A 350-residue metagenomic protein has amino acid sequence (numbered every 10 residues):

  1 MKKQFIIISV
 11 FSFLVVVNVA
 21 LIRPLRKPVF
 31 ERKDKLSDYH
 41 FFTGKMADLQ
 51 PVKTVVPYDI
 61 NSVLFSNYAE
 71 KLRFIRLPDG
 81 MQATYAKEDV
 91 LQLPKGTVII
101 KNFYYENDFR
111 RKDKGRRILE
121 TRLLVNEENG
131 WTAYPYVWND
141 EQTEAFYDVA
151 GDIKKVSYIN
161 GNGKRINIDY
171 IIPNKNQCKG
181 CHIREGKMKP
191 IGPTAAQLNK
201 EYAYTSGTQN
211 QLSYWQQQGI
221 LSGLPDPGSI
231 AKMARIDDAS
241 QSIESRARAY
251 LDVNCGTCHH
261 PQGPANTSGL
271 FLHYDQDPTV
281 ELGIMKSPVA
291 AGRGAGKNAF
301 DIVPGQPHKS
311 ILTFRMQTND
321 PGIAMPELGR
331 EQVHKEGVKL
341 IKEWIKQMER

Functional and structural regions predicted by a protein language model:
M1-L25: Bacterial Sec-dependent N-terminal signal peptides
I22-D34, F109-R350: Sequence context surrounding c-type heme c attachment/ligation sites in exported
I22-I75: N-terminal pre-domain segments of enzymes
L72-T84: Short, structured beta-strand/loop micro-motifs enriched in basic residues and often containing a Trp
K87-D89, C181: Short, conserved secondary-structure segments in the cores of folded domains
L93-G96: Short, well-ordered loop/turn sites that connect or cap secondary structure elements
